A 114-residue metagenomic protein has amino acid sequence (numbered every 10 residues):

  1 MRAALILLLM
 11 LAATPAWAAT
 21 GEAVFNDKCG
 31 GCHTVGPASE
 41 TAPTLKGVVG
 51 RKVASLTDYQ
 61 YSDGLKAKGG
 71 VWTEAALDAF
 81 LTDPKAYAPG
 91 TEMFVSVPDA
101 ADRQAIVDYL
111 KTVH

Functional and structural regions predicted by a protein language model:
M1-A4: Positively charged n-region of N-terminal signal peptides that target proteins for export
L11-A16: N-terminal signal peptide c-region/cleavage motif recognized by signal peptidases
A18-E40, L45: Sequence/structural segment immediately N-terminal to covalent heme-attachment motifs in c-type and related
N26, G30, T34, G50 (+2 more regions): Sec-exported extracytoplasmic/periplasmic mature domains
S39-D63: Short glycine/threonine-rich turn/loop motifs
T57-D78: Short Fe-S-cluster ligation motifs
T73-H114: C-terminal capping alpha-helices of c-type cytochrome domains
